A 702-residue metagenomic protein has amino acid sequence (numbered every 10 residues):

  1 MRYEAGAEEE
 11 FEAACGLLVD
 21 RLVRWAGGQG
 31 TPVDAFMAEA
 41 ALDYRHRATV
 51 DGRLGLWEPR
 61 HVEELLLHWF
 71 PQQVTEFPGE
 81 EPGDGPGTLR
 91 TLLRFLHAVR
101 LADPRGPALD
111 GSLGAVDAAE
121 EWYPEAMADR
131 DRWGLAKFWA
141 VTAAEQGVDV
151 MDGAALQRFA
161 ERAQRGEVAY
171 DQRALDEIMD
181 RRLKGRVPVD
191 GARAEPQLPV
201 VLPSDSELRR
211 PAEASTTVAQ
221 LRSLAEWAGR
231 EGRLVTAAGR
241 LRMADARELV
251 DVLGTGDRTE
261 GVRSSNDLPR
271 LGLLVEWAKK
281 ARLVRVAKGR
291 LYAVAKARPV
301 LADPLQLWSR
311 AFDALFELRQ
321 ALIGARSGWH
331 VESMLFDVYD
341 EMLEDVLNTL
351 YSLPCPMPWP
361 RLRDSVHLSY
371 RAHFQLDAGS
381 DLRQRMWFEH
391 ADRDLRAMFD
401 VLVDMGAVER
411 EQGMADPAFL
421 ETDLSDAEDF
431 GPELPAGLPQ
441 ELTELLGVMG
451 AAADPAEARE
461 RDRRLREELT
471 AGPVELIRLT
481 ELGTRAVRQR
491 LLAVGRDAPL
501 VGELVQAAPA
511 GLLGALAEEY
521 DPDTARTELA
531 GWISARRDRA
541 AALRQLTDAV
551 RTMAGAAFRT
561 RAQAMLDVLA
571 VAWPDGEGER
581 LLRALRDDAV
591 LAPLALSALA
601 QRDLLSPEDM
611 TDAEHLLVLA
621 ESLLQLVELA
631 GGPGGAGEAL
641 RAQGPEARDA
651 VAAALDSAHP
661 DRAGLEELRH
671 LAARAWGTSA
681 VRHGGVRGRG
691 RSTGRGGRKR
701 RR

Functional and structural regions predicted by a protein language model:
M1-Y44, A48-T49, A295-N348, P354: Hydrophobic, helix-prone linear segments
D20-M127: N-terminal core-binding DNA-recognition domain of tyrosine recombinases/integrases
D34-G55, P59-P71, Q164-L273, L291 (+4 more regions): Short, amphipathic alpha-helical interface elements at domain boundaries that mediate macromolecular binding
R100-Q164: Extended, non-catalytic subsegments within catalytic or DNA/protein-binding/adaptor domains
D103-A118, G272-L274, A281, R285-S333 (+4 more regions): Accessory beta->alpha helical hairpin/"wing" motif in late/C-terminal subdomains of nucleic-acid enzymes
F138-V141, E145, D152-R181, V651-S657 (+2 more regions): Charge-dense, extended regions
A212, M414-G578, A589-G685: Long, compositionally biased intrinsically disordered terminal regions
A680-R702: Short Lys/Arg-rich cationic patches that frequently serve as NLS/NoLS or arginine-rich RNA/DNA-binding motifs
